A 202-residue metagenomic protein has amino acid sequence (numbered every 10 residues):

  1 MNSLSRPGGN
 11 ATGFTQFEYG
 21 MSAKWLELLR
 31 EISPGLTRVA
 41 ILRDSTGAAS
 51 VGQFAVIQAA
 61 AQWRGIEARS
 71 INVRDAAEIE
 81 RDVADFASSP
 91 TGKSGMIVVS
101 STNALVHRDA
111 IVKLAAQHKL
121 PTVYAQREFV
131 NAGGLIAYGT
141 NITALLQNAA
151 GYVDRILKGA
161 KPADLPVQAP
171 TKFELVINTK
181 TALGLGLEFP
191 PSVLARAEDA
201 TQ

Functional and structural regions predicted by a protein language model:
M1-Q202: Short hydrophobic alpha-helices and adjacent helix-cap/hinge residues
